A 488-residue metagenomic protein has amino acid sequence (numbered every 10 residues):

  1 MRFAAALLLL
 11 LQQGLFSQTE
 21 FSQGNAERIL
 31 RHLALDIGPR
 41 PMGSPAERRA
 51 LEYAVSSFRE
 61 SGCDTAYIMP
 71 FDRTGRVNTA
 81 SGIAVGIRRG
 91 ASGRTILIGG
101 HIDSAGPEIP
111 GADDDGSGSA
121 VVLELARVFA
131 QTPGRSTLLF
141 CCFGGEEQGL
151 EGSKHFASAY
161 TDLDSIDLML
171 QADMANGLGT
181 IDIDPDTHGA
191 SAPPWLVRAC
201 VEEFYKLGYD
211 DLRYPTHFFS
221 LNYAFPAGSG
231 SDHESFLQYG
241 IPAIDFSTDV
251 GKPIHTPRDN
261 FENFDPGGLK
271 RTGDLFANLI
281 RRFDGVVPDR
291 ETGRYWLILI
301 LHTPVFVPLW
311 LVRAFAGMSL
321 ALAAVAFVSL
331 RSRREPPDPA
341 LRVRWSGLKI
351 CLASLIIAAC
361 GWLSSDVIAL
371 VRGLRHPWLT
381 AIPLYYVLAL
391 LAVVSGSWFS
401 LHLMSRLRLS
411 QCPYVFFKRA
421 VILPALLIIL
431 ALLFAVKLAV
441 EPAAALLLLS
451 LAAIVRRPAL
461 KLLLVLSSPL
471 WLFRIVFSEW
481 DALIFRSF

Functional and structural regions predicted by a protein language model:
M1-R2, L30: Generic signature of intrinsically disordered, low-complexity, basic-rich segments and short cationic peptides
F3-Q12: Sec-dependent N-terminal signal peptides
A5-A6, F306, S467, E479: Helix-centric, low-specificity signal for extended rod-like, repetitive segments
L15-P304: Soluble extramembrane regions of membrane proteins in the secretory/endomembrane system
S22, S44, A192-L196, Y214-F218 (+6 more regions): Alpha-helix initiation/capping motif
S22-Q23, I29, L125, Q131 (+6 more regions): General structural signal for secondary-structure boundaries
T292-M318, W378-Y386: Juxtamembrane/start-of-transmembrane alpha-helix segments at the extracytoplasmic/lumenal side of membrane anchors
A316-F488: Alpha-helical transmembrane segments of integral membrane proteins
